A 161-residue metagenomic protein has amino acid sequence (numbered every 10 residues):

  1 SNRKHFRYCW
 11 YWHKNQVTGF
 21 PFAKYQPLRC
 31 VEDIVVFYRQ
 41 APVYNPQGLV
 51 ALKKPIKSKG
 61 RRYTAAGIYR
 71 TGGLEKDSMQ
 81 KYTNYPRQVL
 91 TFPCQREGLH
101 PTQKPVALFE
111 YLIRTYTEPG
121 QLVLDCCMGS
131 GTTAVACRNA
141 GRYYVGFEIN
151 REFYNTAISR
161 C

Functional and structural regions predicted by a protein language model:
S1-T156: Core catalytic lobe of class I
I158-C161: Short, conserved SAM-binding/catalytic segment of Class I S-adenosyl-L-methionine-dependent methyltransferases
